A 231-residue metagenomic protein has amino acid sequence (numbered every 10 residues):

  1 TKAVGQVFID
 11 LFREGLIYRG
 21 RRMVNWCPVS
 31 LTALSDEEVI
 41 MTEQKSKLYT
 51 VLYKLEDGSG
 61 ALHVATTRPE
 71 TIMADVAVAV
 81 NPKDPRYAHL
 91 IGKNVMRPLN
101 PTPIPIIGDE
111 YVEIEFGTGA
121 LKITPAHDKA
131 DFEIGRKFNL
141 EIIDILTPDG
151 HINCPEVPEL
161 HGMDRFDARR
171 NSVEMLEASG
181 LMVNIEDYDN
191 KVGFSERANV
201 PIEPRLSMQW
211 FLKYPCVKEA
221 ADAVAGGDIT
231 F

Functional and structural regions predicted by a protein language model:
T1-D149, A223-F231: NTP-handling and nucleic-acid-processing catalytic cores
Y18-W26, I185-K191, L206: Short coil/turn segments at secondary-structure boundaries
P28, G193-E196: Cys/His/Pro-rich metal-binding microdomains
H89-G92, M96, P158-R170: A glycine-biased structural micro-motif
G150-P155: Short acidic beta-strand-loop surface patches of small beta-rich interaction domains
D164-V192: Phosphate/diphosphate-binding loops
